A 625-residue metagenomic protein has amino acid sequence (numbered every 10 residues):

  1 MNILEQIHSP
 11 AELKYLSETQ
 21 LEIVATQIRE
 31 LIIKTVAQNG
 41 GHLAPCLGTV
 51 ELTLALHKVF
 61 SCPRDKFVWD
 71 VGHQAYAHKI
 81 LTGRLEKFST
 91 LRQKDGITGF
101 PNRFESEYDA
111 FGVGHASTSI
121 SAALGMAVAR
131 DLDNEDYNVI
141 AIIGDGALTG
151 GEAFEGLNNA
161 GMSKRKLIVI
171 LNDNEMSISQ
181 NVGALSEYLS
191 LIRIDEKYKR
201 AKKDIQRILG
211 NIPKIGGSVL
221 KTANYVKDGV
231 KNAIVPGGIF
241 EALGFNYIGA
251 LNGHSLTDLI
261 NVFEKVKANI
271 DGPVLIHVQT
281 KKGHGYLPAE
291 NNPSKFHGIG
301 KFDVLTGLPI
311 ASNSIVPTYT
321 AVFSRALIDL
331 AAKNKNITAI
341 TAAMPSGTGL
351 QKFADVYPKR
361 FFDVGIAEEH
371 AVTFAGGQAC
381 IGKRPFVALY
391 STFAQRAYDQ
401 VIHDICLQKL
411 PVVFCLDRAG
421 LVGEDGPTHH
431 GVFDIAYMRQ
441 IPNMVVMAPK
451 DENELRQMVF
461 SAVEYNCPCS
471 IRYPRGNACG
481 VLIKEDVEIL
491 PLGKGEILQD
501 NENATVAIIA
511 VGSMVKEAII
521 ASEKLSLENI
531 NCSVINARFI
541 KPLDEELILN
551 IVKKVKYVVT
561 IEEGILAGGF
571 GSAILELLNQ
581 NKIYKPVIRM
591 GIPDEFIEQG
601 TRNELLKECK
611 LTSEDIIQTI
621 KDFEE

Functional and structural regions predicted by a protein language model:
M1-L81, E241-L259, H277-T280: N-terminal amphipathic, basic-rich helices that act as targeting or association modules
S17, D145, D451: Short, conserved phosphate/pyrophosphate- and ester-handling motifs at nucleotide-, phospho-/glycolipid
A37-Q38, T49-K58, A122-A127, G151-N158 (+5 more regions): Short alpha-helical segments and helix-capping/turn motifs at coil-helix boundaries
H42-S163, I337, T341-A342, L350-Q351: Cofactor-binding active-site loop characterized by glycine-rich and histidine/acidic residues
T90-A122, L132-D136, M162-K295, P309-A326 (+6 more regions): Thiamine diphosphate
V139, I143-G156, G349, F361 (+3 more regions): Extended, hydrophobic alpha-helical segments in both membrane/secreted and soluble proteins
K301-D303, P442-K484: Helix-enriched interaction subdomains in cytosolic or periplasmic regions, typified by TIR/SEFIR signaling/NADase cores
